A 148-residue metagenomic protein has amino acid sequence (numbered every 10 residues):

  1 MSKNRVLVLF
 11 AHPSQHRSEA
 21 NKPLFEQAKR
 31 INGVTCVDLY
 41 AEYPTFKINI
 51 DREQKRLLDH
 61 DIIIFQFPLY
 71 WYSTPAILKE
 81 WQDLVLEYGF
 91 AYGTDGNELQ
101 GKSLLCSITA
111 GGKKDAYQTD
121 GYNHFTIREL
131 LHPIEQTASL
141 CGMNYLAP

Functional and structural regions predicted by a protein language model:
S2-G33: N-terminal beta1-alpha1 ligand-phosphate binding loop
R5, F25-K29, E135-P148: Glycine-rich phosphate/pyrophosphate-binding loop and the adjoining helix
A11, L39, T109: Cofactor-binding loop segments of dinucleotide-utilizing enzymes, especially the Rossmann-like FAD- and NAD(P)+-binding
P13-Q15, A41-P44, Y122-H124: Short histidine/acidic/glycine/proline-rich micro-motifs that form metal- and phosphate-coordinating active-site loops
E19-P23, I48, A76-E80: Generic recognition of short, well-ordered alpha-helical segments
G33-F46: A short beta-strand-loop structural module common to alpha/beta enzyme folds
V34-T35, I63, N144: Residue-level detector of anion-binding/catalytic polar loops
R52-E135: Helix-loop-strand module that forms the ligand-binding subsite of alpha/beta enzymes
